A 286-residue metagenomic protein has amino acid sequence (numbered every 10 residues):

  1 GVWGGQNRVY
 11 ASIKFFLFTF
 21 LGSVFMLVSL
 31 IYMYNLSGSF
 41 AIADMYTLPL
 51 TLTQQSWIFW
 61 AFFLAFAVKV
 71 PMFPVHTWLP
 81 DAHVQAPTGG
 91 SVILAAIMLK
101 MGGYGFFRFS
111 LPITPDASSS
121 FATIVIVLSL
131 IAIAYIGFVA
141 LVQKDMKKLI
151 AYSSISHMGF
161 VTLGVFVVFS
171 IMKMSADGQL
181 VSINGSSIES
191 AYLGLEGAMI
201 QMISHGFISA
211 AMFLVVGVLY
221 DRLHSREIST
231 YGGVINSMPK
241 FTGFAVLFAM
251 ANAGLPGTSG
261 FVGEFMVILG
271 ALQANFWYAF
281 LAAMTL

Functional and structural regions predicted by a protein language model:
G1-L286: Hydrophobic transmembrane alpha-helices and their helix-loop junctions in integral membrane proteins
